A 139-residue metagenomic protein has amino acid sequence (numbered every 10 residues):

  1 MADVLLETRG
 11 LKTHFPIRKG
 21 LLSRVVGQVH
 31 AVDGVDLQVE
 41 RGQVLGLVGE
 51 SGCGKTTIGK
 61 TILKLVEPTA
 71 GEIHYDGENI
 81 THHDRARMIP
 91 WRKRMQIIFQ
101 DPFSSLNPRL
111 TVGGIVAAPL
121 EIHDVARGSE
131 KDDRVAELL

Functional and structural regions predicted by a protein language model:
M1-L139: ABC transporter nucleotide-binding domains
